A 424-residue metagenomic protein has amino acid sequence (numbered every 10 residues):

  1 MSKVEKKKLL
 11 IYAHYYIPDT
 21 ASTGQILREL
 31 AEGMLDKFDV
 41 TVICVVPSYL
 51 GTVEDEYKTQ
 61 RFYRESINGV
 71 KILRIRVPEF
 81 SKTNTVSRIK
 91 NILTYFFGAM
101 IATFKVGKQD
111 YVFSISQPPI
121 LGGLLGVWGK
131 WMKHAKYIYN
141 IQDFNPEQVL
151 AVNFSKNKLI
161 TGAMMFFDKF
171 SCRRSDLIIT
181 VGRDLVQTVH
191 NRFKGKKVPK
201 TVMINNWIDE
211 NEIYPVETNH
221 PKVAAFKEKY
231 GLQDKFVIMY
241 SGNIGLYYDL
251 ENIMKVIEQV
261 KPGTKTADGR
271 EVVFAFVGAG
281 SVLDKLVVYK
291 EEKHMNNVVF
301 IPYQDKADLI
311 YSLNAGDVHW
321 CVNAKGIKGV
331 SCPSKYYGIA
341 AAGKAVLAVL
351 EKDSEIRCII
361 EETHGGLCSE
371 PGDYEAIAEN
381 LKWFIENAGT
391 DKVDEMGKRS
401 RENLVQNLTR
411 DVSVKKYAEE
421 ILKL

Functional and structural regions predicted by a protein language model:
M1-N68, V260, T264, D411: N-terminal subdomain of nucleotide-sugar transferases
V46, D184, I204-W207: Carbohydrate-associated surface elements
K58-Y63, Y214-G231: A short helix/loop element that forms part of the nucleotide-sugar donor recognition site in Leloir-type
L232-Y248, M254-E258: Conserved donor-binding/catalytic core segment of Leloir-type glycosyltransferases
Y248, V298, D305-Y311, H319-A340 (+1 more regions): Nucleotide-sugar-dependent
T264, G269-E271, V277-G278, L283-D308: Nucleotide-activated donor-binding/catalytic signature segment of Leloir-type glycosyltransferases, i.e., the conserved
E351-W383: Change "using UDP/GDP/dTDP sugars" to "using nucleotide sugars
K392-N407: A short, well-ordered alpha-helix in the C-terminal region of glycosyltransferases
